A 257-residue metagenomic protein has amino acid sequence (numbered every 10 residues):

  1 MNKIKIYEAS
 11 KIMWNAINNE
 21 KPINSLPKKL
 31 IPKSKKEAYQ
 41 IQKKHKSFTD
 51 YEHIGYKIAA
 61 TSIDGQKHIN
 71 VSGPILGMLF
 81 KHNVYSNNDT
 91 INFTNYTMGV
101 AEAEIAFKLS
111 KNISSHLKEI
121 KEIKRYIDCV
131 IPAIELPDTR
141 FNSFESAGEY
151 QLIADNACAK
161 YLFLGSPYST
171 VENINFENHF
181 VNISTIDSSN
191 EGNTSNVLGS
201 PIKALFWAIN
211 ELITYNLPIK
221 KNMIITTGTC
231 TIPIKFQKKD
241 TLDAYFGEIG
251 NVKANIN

Functional and structural regions predicted by a protein language model:
K3-S200, T241, I249-N257: Catalytic-core "active-site belt" of small-molecule-metabolizing enzymes, emphasizing His/Asp/Glu-rich regions
Q40, K220, Q237-K238: Residue-level recognition of short, solvent-exposed, well-ordered loop/turn junctions that link secondary-structure
L205-P233: A conserved acidic, glycine/proline-rich C-terminal tail/linker
I224-N257: C-terminal appended segment following the main domain
